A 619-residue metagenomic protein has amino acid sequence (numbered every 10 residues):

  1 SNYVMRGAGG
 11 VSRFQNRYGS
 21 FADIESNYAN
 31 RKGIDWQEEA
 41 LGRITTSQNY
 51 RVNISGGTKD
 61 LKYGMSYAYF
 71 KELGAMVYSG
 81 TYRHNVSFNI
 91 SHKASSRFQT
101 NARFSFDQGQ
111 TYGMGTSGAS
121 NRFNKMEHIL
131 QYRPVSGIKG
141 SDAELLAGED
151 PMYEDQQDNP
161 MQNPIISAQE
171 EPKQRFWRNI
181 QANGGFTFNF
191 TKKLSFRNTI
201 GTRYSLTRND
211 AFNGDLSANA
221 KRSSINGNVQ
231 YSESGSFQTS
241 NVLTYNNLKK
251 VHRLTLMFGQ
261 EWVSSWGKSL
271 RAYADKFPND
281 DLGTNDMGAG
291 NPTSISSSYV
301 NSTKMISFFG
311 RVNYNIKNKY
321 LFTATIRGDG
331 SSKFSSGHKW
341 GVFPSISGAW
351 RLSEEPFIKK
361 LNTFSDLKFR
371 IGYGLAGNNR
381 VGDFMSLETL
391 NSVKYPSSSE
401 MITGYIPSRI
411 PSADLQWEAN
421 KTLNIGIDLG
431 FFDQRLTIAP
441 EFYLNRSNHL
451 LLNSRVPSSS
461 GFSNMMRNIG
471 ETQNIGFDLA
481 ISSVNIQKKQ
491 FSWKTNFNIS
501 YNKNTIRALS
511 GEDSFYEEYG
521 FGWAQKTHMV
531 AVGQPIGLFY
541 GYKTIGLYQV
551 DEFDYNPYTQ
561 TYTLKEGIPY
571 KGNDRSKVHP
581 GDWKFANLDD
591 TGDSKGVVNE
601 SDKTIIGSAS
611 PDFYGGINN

Functional and structural regions predicted by a protein language model:
S1-Y28, R271, R467, V484-G607: Conserved small-residue
S1-Y78, M114-G118, D142-Q157, Q162-Q174 (+2 more regions): Residues embedded in well-ordered regular secondary structure
L41-T45, V300-N301, D414-Q416, G607-S608: Short Gly/Pro-enriched turn/cap motifs at secondary-structure boundaries
R83, N89-F98, R103-Q108, Y153-N213 (+1 more regions): Extracellular/periplasmic, surface-exposed regions of secreted and cell-surface proteins
T111-R133, L509-F515: Low-complexity intrinsically disordered tracts that form flexible linkers/tails across taxa
N219-A220: N-terminal, polar/charged subdomain of small-to-medium soluble alpha/beta proteins
K494, S608-N618: Conserved C-terminal beta-signal and adjacent last beta-strands/turns of outer-membrane beta-barrel proteins
